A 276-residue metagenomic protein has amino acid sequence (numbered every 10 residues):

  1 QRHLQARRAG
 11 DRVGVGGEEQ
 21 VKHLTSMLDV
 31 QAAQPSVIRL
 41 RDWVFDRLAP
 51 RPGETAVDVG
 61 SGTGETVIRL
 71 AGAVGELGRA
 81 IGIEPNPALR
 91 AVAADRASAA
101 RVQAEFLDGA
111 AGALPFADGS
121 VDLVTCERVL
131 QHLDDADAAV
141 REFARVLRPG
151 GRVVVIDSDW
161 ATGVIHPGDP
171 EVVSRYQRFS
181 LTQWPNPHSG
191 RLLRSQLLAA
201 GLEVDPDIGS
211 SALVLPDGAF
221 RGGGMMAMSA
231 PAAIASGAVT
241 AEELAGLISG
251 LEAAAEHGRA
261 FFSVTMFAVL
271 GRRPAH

Functional and structural regions predicted by a protein language model:
G14-M27, Q31, D205-F262: C-terminal helical/coil "lid" or tail adjacent to the Rossmann-like core of SAM-dependent
Q34, R152-A219, A233: Conserved catalytic/acceptor-binding region of the Class I
P35-P52, R69: Conserved alpha-helix/loop element of class I SAM-dependent methyltransferases that forms part of the SAM/SAH-binding
T55-V59, T63-A113: Class I SAM-dependent methyltransferase SAM/SAH-binding core
G75, L133-D134, L147-R148: Helix-to-beta-strand junctions that scaffold the AdoMet/dcAdoMet cofactor pocket in Class I SAM-dependent enzymes
G112-L123: A short acidic, Gly/Pro-enriched loop at the edge of an enzyme's catalytic core that lines a small-molecule cofactor
D122-D135: A short SAM/SAH-binding and catalytic strip from SAM-dependent methyltransferases
D137-R152: A short glycine-rich, Lys/Arg-flanked "PGG" loop and its adjoining helix->strand segment in the class I
